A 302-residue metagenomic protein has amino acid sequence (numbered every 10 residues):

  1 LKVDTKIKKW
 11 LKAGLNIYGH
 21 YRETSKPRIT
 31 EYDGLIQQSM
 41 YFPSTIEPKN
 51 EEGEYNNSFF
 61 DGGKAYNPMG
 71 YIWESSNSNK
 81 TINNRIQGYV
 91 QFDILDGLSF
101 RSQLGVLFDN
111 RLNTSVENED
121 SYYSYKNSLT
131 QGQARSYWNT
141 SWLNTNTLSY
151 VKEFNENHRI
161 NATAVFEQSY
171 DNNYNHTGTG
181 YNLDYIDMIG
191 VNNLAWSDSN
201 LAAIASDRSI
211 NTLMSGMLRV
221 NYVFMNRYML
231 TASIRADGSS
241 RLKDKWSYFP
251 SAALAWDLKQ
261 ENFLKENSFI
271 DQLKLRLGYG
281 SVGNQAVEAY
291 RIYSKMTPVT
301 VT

Functional and structural regions predicted by a protein language model:
L1, I86-G88, N146-L148, A162 (+3 more regions): Membrane-embedded beta-strands of outer-membrane beta-barrel proteins, especially the hydrophobic/small aromatic
K2-N83, R101-M214, R241, Q260-T302: Surface-exposed loop/interface segments of Gram-negative outer-membrane beta-barrel transport/assembly proteins
Q91-D96, V220: Long hydrophobic segments that form regular secondary structure
T212-F224: Structured alpha-helical segments in the cores of large, soluble enzyme domains
S215, S247-S251: Transmembrane beta-barrel architecture of outer membranes
M229-D237: Glycine- and acidic-rich phosphate- and metal-coordinating loops
S239-K245: Solvent-exposed loop/turn segments connecting transmembrane beta-strands in outer-membrane beta-barrel proteins
